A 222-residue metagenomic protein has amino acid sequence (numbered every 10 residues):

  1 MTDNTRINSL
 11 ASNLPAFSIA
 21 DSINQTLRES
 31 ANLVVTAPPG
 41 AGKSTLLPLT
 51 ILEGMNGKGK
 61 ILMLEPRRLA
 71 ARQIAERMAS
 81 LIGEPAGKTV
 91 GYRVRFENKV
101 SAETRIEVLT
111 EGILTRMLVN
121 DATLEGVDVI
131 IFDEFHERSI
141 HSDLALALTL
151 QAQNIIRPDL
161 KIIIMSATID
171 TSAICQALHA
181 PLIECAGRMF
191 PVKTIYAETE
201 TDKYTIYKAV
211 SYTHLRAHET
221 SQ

Functional and structural regions predicted by a protein language model:
M1-R216: P-loop NTPase motor module signature
A217-Q222: A short, hydrophobic C-terminal helix/tail in secreted or cell-surface proteins
